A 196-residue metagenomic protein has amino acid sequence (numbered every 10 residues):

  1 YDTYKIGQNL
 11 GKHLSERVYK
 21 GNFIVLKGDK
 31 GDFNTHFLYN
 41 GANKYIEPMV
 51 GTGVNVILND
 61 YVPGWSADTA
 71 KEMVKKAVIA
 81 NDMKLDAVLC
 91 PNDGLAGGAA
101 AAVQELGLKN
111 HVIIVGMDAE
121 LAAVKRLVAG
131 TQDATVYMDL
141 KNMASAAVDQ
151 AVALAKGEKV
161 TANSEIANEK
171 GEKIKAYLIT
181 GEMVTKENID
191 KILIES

Functional and structural regions predicted by a protein language model:
Y1-S196: A residue-level marker of the well-folded mature domains of exported/periplasmic proteins
